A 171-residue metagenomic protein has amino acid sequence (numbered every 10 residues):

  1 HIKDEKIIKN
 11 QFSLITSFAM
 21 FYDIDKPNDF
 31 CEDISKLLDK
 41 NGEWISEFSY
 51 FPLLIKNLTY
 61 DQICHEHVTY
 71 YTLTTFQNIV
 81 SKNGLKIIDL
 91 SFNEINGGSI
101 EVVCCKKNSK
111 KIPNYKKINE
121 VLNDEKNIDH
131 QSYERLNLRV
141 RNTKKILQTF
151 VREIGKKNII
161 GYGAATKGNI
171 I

Functional and structural regions predicted by a protein language model:
H1-Q11: Short amphipathic alpha-helix with an adjacent loop that forms part of the alpha/beta core around
I2-K3, D23-D25, P52-K56, N96-S99 (+2 more regions): Flexible loop/turn segments at secondary-structure boundaries
S13-T16: A conserved beta-strand element that flanks and buttresses the S-adenosyl-L-methionine
M20: Hydrophobic adenine-recognition pocket in adenosine-nucleotide-binding enzymes
N28-I45: A short glycine-rich, Lys/Arg-flanked "PGG" loop and its adjoining helix->strand segment in the class I
S46-T69, L73-T75, V80: Short, glycine-/aromatic-enriched active-site segment of Class I SAM-dependent methyltransferases
K86, S91-L122: Core SAM-dependent methyltransferase catalytic element
N108-I171: Hydrophobic, well-ordered beta-alpha structural blocks that scaffold small-molecule cofactor pockets
